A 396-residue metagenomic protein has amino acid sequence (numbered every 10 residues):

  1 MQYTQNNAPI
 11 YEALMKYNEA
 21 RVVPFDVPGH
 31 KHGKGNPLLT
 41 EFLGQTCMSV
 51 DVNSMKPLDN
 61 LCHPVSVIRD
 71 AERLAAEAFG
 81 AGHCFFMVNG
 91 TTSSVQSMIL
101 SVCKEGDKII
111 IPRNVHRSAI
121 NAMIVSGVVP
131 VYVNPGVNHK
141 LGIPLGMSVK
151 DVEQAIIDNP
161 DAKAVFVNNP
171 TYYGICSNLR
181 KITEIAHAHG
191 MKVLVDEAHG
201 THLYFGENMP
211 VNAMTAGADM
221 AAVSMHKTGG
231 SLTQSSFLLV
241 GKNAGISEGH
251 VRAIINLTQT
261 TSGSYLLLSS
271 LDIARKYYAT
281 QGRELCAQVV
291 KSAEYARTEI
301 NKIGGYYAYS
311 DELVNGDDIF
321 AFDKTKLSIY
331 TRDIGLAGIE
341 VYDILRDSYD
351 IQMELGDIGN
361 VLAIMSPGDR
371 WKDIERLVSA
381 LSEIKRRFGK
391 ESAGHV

Functional and structural regions predicted by a protein language model:
M1-S66: N-terminal "arm"/small-domain region of PLP-dependent enzymes with the aminotransferase-like
Y3, P64, M225, T260-G263 (+5 more regions): Generic alpha-helical structural element
I10-M15, E19-R21, L39-F42, H63 (+2 more regions): Conserved PLP-enzyme active-site core in the AAT-like
M48-S93: Conserved N-terminal alpha-helix of the aminotransferase class I/II PLP-enzyme fold
L58, F85-M87, V165-N168, S328 (+1 more regions): Short glycine-rich or small-residue beta-strand-to-loop segments that form or flank ligand, phosphate, metal/Fe-S
G90, V115, P170, R332-D333 (+1 more regions): Structured loop/turn residues at secondary-structure junctions
Y295-V396: Conserved C-terminal alpha-helix-loop-beta "cap" of PLP-dependent enzymes that closes/shapes the active-site mouth
